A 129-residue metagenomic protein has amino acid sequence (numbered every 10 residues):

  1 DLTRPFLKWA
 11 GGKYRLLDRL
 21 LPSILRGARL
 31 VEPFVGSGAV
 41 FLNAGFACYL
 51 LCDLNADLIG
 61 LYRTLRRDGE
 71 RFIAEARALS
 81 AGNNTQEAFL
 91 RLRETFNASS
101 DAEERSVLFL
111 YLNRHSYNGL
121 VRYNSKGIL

Functional and structural regions predicted by a protein language model:
D1-F34, A39-V40, A44: S-adenosyl-L-methionine
A47-L129: Class I S-adenosyl-L-methionine-dependent methyltransferase module
